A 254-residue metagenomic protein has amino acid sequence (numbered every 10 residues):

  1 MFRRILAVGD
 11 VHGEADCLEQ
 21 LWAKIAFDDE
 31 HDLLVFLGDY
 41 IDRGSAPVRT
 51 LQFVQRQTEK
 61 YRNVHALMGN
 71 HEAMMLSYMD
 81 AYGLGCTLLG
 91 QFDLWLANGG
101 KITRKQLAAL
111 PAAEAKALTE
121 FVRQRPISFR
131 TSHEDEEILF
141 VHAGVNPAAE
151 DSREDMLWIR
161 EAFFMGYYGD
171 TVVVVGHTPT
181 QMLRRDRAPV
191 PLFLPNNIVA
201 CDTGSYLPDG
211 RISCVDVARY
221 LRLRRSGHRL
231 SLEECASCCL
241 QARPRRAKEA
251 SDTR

Functional and structural regions predicted by a protein language model:
M1-F53: N-terminal active-site segment of His-dependent metallophosphoesterases
F2, D29-D32, Y61-N63, D135-E136 (+1 more regions): A general structural motif
A7, L34-F36, A66-L67, L139 (+2 more regions): Residue-level marker for buried hydrophobic side chains located in beta-strands that build the well-ordered beta-sheet
D10, D39, G69-N70, H177 (+1 more regions): Active-site glycine-centered loops adjacent to acidic/histidine catalytic or metal-binding residues that shape
H12-G13, D42, A73, V145 (+2 more regions): Short, glycine/acidic-enriched loop or turn micro-motifs at the edges of active sites
D32, L37, I41, Y61-Y78 (+2 more regions): A short, conserved beta-to-alpha structural element at the edge of catalytic cores that scaffolds binding
R43-F129: Active-site neighborhood of divalent metal-dependent phosphoester bond hydrolases
L94-A200, G204-G210, R219-L230, A242: Acidic, His/Gly-enriched loop-helix segments that form or flank divalent-metal centers in metallo-dependent hydrolases
